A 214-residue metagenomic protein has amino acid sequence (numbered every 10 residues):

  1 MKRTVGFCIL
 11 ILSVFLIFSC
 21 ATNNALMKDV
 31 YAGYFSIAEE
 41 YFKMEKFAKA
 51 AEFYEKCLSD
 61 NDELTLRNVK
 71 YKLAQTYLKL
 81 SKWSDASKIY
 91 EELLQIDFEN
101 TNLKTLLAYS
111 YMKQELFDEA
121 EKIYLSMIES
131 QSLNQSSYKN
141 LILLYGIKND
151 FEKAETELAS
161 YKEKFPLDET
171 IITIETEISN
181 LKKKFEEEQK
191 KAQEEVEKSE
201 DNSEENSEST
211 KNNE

Functional and structural regions predicted by a protein language model:
K43-M44, K79, K113, I147 (+2 more regions): Register position in tetratricopeptide repeats
D62-L64, F98, S132, P166: Short coil turns that delineate tetratricopeptide repeat
R67-V69, L103, S137, I171: TPR alpha-solenoid repeat register
K72, L106, N140, I174-E177: Canonical tetratricopeptide repeat
E155-E214: Terminal, low-structured helical/coil segments at or just beyond the last alpha-helical repeat
